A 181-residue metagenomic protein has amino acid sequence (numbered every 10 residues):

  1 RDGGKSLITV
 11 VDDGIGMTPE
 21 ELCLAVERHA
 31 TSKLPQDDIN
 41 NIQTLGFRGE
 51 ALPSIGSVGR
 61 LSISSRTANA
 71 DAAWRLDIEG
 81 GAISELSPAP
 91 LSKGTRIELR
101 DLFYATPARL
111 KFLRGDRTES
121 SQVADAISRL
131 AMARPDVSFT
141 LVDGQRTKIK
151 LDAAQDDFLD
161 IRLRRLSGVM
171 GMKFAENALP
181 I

Functional and structural regions predicted by a protein language model:
R1-I181: N-terminal phosphate-binding caps/lids of nucleotide- and nucleic-acid-binding domains
